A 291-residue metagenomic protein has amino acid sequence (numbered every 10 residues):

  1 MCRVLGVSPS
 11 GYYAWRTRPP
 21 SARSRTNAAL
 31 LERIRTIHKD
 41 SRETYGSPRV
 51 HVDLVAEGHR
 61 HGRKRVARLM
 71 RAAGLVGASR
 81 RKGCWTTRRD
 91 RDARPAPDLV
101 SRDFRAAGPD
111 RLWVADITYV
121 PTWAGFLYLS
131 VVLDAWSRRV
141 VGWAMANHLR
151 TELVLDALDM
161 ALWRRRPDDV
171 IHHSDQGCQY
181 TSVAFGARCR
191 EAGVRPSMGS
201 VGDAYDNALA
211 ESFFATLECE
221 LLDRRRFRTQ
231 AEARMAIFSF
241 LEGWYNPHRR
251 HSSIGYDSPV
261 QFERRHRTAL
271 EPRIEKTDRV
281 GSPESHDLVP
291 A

Functional and structural regions predicted by a protein language model:
M1-A291: Charged DNA-binding/catalytic regions of mobile-element recombinases
